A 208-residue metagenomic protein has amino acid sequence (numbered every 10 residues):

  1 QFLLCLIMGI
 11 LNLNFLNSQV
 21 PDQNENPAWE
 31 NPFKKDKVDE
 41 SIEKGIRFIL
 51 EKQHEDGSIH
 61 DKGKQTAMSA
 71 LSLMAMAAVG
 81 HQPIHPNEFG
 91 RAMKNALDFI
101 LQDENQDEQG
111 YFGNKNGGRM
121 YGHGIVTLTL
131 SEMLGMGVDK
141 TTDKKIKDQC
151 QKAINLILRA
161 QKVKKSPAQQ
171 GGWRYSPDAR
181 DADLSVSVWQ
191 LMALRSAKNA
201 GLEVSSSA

Functional and structural regions predicted by a protein language model:
F2-N14: Bacterial N-terminal signal peptides
F15-A208: Preference for long, amphipathic alpha-helical scaffolds in soluble/luminal domains and all-alpha bundles
